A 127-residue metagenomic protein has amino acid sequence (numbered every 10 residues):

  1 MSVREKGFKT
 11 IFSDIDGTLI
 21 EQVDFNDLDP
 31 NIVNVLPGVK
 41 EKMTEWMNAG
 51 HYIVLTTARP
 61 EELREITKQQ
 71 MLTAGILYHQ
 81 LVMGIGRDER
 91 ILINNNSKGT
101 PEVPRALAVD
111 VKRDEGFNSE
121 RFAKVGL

Functional and structural regions predicted by a protein language model:
M1-L127: HAD-like aspartate-dependent phosphatase fold
